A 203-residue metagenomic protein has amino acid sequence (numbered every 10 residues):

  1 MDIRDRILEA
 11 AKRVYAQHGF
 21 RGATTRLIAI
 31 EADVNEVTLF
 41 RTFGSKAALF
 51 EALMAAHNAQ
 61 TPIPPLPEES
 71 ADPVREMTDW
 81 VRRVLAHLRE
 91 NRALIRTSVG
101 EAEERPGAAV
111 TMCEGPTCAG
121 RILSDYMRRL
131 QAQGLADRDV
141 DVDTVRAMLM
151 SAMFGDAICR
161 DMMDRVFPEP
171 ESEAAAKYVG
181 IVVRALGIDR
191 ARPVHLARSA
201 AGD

Functional and structural regions predicted by a protein language model:
M1-H18, G22-V37, R41, A48: Basic, helix-initiating cap at the start of DNA-binding domains
R6, A48, D79, T97 (+4 more regions): Amphipathic alpha-helical interaction segments
F20-R21, A108, A136: Conserved hydrophobic residue
E51-W80: Amphipathic alpha-helical linker/stalk segments
A55, M77-G100, E104, A109-V110 (+6 more regions): Helical hydrophobic small-molecule/effector-binding pocket
P62-L66, R96-S98, A109-M112, D139 (+2 more regions): Short, hydrophobic secondary-structure boundary micro-motifs
A86, E90, G107-Q133, D143-A147 (+3 more regions): Amphipathic alpha-helical packing segments from all-alpha helical-bundle domains
L186-D203: C-terminal effector-binding regulatory domain of bacterial HTH transcription factors
